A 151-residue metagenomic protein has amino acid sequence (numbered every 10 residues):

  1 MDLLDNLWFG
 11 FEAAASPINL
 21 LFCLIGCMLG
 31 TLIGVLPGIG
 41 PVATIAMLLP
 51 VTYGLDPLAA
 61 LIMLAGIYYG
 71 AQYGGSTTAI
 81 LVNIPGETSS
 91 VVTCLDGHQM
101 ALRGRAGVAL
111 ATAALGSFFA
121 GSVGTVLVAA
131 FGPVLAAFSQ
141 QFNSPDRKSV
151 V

Functional and structural regions predicted by a protein language model:
M1-A60, A137-Q140: Helix-loop-helix hairpins and the membrane-proximal interhelical loops of multi-pass alpha-helical transport proteins
D2-L3, S16, L24, S89 (+2 more regions): Juxtamembrane loop-helix boundary motifs flanking transmembrane segments in multi-pass membrane proteins
F9, V92-R103, A137-Q140: Short amphipathic alpha-helical coupling elements at transmembrane boundaries
F22, G26, G30, G34 (+7 more regions): Alpha-helical transmembrane segments in multi-pass membrane proteins
P41-V51, L64, Y68, A79-Q99 (+1 more regions): Re-entrant/interfacial helical elements at transmembrane boundaries that shape and gate the permeation pathway
L58-I62, Q99-G116: Membrane-interface alpha-helices at helix entry/exit sites of multi-pass transporters
A129-P145: Transmembrane-helix boundary and interhelical-loop signature of multi-pass inner-membrane proteins
K148-V151: Conserved small/polar residues in nucleotide/adenosyl-binding loops
